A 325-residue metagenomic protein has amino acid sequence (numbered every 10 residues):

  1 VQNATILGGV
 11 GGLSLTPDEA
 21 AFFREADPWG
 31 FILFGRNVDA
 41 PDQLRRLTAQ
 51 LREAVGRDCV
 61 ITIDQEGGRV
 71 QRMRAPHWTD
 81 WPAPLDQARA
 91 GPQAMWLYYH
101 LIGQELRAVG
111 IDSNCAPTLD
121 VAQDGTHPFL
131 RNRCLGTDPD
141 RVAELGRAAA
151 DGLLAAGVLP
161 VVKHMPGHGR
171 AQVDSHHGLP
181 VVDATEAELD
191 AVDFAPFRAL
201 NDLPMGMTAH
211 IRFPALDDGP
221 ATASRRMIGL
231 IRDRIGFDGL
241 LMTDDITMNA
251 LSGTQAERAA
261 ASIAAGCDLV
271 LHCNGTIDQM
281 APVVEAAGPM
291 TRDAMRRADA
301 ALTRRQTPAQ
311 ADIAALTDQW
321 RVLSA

Functional and structural regions predicted by a protein language model:
V1-A26, G253-A325: Preference for extracellular/luminal or secreted protein segments
V1-I61, G67-H77, A325: N-terminal hydrophobic targeting/anchoring segments and the immediately downstream early-domain regions of hydrolases
G9, R36-A54, R147-L154, V158-A294: Second-shell residues forming the walls of enzyme active-site clefts
P28-R36, D112-P117, C267-V270: Divalent metal-dependent hydrolysis catalytic cores, especially in the metallo-beta-lactamase
D39-R46, A88-Q104, G136-E144, L189-D190: Glycine-rich anion/phosphate-binding loops
R52-T79, M95-A122, V142, A150-P166: Glycine-rich, aromatic-flanked loop segments that form ligand/cofactor-binding clefts across common enzyme folds
H77-G91, R133-G136: A charged helix-plus-loop insertion that forms the helical arch/lid used to bind and gate nucleic-acid substrates
S113-T137, M165-D183: Short glycine/serine-rich loop/turn segments
